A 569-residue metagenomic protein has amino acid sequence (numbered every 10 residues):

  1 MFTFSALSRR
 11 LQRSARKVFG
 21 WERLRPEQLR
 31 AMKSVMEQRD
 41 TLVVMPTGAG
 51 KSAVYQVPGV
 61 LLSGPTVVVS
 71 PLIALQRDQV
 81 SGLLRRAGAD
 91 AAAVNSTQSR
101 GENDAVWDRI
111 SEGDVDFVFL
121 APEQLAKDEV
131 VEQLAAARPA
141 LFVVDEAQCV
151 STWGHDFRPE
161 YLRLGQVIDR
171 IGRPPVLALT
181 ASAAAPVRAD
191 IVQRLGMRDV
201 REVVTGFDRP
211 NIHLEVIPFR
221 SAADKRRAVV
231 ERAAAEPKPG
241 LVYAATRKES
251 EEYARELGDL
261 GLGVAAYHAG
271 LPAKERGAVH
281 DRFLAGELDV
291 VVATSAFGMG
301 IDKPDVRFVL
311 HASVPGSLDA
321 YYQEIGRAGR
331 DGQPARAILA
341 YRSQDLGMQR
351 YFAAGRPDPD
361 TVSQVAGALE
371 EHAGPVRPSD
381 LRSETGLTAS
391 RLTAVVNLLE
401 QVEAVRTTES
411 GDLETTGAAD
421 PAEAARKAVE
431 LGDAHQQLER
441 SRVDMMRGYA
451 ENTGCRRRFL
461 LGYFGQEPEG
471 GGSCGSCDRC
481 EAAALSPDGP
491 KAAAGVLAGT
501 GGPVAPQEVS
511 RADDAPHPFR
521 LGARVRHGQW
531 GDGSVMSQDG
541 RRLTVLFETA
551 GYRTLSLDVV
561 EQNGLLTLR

Functional and structural regions predicted by a protein language model:
M1-R10, A505, T567-R569: Short, low-complexity, intrinsically disordered N-terminal peptides in bacterial proteins
T3-V18, E22-P26, R30-S52, G59-L62 (+4 more regions): Helicase motor core with emphasis on the C-terminal RecA-like subdomain
L288, V314-Q323, R330-V525: C-terminal accessory region of SF2 helicases/translocases
D302-P304, Q333, G471-G472, M536-G540 (+1 more regions): Short glycine/proline-enriched turns and hinge-like loops at secondary-structure junctions
G528-R569: Basic/aromatic-rich interaction segments and small domains that mediate binding to polyanionic partners
